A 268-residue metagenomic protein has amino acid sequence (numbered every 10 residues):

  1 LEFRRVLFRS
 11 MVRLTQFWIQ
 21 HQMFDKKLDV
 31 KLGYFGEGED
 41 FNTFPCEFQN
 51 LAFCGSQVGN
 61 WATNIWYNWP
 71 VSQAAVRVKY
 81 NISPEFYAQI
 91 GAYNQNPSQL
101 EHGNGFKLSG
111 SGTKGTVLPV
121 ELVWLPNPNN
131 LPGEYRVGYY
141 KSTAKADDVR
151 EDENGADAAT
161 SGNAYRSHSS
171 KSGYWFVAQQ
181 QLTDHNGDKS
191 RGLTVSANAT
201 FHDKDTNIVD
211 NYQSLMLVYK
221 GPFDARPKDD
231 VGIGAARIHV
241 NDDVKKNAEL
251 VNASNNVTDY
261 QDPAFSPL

Functional and structural regions predicted by a protein language model:
L1, V30-G36, I90-N94, Y135-K141 (+4 more regions): Transmembrane beta-barrel strands of outer-membrane/channel proteins
E2-L7: Short, small-residue-biased leader/transition segments that mark boundaries at the very start of proteins
M11-T15, P70-A74, K114-L118, S170-Y174 (+2 more regions): Residues that define the transmembrane beta-barrel architecture of outer-membrane proteins
Q16-H21, V76-Y80, V120-P126, F176-Q180 (+3 more regions): Residues on the lipid-exposed face of transmembrane beta-strands in outer-membrane beta-barrel proteins
F24-K27, E85-A88, P126-Y135, T183-L193 (+1 more regions): Short loop/turn motifs that connect adjacent beta-strands in outer-membrane beta-barrel proteins
K26-V123: Aromatic- and glycine-enriched pocket-lining scaffold segments that form the walls of small-molecule binding clefts
T43-F48, L100-F106, A146-N154, T206-N211 (+1 more regions): Outer-membrane beta-barrel translocator domains and adjoining extracellular loop/strand segments of Gram-negative
N96-V177: Surface-exposed beta-loop-beta
